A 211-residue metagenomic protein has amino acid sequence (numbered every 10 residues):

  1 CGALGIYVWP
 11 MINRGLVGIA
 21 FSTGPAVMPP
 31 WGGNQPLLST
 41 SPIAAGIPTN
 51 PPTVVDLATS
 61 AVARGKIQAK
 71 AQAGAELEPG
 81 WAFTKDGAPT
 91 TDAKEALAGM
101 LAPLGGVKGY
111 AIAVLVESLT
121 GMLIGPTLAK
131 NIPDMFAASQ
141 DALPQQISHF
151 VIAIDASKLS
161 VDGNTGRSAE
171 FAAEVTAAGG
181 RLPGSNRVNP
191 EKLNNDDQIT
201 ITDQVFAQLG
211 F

Functional and structural regions predicted by a protein language model:
C1-T23: A glycine-rich phosphate/pyrophosphate-binding beta-strand-loop-alpha-helix module
G2, I6, T40, G99 (+6 more regions): Conserved active-site and cofactor/substrate-binding residues in soluble primary-metabolism enzymes
R14, P48-P51, S118-A129, F171-A178: Change "in soluble alpha/beta enzymes" to "in soluble alpha/beta proteins
G15-V27, T120-A137: Glycine-rich phosphate/pyrophosphate-binding loops and their adjacent beta-strand/loop elements at enzyme active sites
A26-K94: Phosphate/diphosphate-binding glycine-rich loops and adjacent basic-rich segments that engage nucleotide
R64-T120, I124-G125, A142: Small-residue-enriched flexible segments
T127-F211: Catalytic-core signal marking the mid-to-C-terminal active-site face
